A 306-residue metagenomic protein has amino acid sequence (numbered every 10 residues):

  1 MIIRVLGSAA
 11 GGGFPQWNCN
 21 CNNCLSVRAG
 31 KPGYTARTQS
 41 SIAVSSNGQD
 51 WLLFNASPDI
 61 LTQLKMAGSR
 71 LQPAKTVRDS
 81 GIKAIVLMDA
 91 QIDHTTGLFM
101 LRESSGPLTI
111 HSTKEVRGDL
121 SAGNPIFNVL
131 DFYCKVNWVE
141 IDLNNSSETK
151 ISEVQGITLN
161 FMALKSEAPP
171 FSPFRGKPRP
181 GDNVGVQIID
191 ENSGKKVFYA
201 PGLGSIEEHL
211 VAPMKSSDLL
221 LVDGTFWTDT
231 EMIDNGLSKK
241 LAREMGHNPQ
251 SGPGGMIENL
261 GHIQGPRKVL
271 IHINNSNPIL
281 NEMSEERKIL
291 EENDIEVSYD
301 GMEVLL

Functional and structural regions predicted by a protein language model:
M1-R4: Extreme N-terminal starter segment of soluble prokaryotic enzymes
G13-P15, T95, A168-F171, T228-I233: Short acidic/His/Gly/Ser-rich catalytic and metal-binding motifs that mark active-site loops of diverse hydrolases
P15-A90, T96-E103, I206-L210: Pre-active-site segment of Zn-dependent metallo-hydrolases
S40-V44, V184-I188, V304: Short beta-strand scaffold segments in enzyme catalytic cores
L53-S57, G81-D93, S112-T113, V197-L203 (+3 more regions): Active-site neighborhood of phospho(di)ester-bond hydrolases with catalytic His/Asp-centered motifs
S80, C134, Q155-I157, K215 (+2 more regions): Structured loop/turn residues at beta-strand edges in well-structured enzyme cores
T113-V184, N293-V304: Metallo-beta-lactamase
G181-N183, E191-K196, L203-G301: Cap/insert and terminal regions of metallo-dependent hydrolase folds
